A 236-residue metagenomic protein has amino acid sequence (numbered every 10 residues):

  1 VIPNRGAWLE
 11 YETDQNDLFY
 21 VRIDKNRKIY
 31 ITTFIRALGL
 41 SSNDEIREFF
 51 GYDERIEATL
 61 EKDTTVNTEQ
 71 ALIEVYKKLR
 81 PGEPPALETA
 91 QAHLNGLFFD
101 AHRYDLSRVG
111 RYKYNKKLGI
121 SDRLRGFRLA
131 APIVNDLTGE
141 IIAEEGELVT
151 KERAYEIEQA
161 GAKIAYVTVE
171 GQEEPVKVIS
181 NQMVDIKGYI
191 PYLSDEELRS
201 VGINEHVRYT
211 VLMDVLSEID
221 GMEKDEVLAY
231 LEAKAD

Functional and structural regions predicted by a protein language model:
V1-D236: N-terminal non-catalytic structural scaffold regions of very large proteins
